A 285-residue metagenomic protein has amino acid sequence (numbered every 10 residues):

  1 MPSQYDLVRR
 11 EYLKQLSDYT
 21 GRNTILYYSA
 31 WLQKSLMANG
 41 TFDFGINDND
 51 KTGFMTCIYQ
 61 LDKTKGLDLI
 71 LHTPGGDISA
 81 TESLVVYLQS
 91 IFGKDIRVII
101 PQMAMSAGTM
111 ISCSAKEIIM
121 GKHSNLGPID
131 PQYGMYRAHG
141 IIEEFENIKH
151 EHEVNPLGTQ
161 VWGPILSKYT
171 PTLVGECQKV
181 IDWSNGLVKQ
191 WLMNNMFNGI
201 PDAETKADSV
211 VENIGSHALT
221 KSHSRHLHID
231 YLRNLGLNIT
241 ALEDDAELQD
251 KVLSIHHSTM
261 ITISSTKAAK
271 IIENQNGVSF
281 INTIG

Functional and structural regions predicted by a protein language model:
M1-M103, T109-G285: Terminal-region recognition feature
